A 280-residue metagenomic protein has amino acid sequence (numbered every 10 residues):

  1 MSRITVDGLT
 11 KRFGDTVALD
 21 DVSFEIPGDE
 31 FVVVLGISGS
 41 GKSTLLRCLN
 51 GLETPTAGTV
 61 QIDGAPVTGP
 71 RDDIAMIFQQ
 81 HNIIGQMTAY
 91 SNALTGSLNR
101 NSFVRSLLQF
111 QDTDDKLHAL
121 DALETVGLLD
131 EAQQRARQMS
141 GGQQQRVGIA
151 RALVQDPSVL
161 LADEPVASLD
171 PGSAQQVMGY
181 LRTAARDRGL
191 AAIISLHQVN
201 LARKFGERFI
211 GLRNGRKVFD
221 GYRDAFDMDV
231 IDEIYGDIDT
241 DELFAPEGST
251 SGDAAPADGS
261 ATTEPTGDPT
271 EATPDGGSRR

Functional and structural regions predicted by a protein language model:
N50: Helix-to-loop junction immediately C-terminal to a conserved catalytic motif
G58-P70: Conserved ABC transporter NBD signature motif
R105-D130: Conserved ABC ATPase "signature" region
R135-M139, Q143: Conserved ABC ATPase signature
L160-D163: Catalytic Walker B motif of ABC-type/P-loop ATPase nucleotide-binding domains
P171-S173: Helix N-cap at the start of a conserved alpha-helix in ABC-type nucleotide-binding domains
